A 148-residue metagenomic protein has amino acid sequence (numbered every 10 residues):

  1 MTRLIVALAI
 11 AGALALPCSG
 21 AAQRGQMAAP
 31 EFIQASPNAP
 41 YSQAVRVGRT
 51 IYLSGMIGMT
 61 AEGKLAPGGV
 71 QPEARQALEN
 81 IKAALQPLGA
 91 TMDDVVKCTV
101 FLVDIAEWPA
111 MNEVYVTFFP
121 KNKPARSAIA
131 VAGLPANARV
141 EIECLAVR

Functional and structural regions predicted by a protein language model:
T2-E79, A83-V96, L102-R148: N-terminal presequence-like segments and the immediate start of the first folded domain
